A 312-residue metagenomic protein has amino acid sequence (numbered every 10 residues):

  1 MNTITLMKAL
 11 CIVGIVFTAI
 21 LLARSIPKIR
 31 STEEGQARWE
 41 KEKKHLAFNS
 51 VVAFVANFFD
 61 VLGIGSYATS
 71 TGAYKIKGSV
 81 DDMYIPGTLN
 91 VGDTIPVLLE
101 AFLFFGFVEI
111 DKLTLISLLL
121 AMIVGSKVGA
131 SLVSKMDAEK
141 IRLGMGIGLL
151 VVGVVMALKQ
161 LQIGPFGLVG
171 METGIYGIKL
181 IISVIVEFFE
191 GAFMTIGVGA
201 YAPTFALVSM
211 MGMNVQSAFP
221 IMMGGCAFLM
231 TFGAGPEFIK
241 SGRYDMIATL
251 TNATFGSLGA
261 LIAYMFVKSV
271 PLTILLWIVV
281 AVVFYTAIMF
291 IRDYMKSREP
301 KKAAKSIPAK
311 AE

Functional and structural regions predicted by a protein language model:
M1, V124-D137: Membrane-water interface regions at transmembrane-helix termini and the short interhelical loops of multi-pass membrane
M1-I12: Feature marks short, highly hydrophobic, charge-poor N-terminal signal-anchor/signal peptide-like helices that anchor
T3, F104-K112, L161-G174, Y264-T273: Membrane-interface helix termini and inter-helical loops of multi-pass transporters
I15-E34, A130-S131, K135, I147-G170 (+1 more regions): Transmembrane helix exit motif
R30-A47: Membrane-interfacial, low-structure loops and terminal tails that flank and connect transmembrane helices in multi-pass
K43-I123, L180-E187, G191-Y264, K268 (+2 more regions): Small-residue-rich hydrophobic segments that form or flank transmembrane alpha-helices in multi-pass membrane proteins
P86, R142-M145, F219, L250 (+1 more regions): Hydrophobic/aromatic positions within or immediately flanking transmembrane alpha-helices of multi-pass small-molecule
M136-G146, R243, S269-W277: Loop-to-transmembrane alpha-helix entry segments
